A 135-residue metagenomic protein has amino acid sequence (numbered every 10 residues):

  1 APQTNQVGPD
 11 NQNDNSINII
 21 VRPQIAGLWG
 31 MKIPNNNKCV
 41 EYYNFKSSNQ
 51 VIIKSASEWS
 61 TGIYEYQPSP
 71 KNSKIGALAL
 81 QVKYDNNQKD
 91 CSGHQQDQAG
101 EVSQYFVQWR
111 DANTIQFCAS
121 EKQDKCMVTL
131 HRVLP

Functional and structural regions predicted by a protein language model:
A1-I17: N-terminal, intrinsically disordered, polar/charged segments of Gram-positive cell-envelope systems that serve as
P9, N15, K32, Q95-D97 (+1 more regions): Exposed acidic/polar residues on beta-strands and adjacent loops within beta-sheet cores, strongest in beta-propeller
Q12-G30: N-terminal helix-cap/turn-to-beta initiation motif at the start of protein domains
Q24-A26, Y43-V51, S69, Q108-T114: Short, solvent-exposed coil/turn segments at beta-strand boundaries
W29-E41: N-terminal domain-start interaction segment
G30, K46, S92, H131: Residue-level detector of conserved, well-ordered beta-strand and adjacent loop positions that form binding/recognition
N35-N37, S55-E121: Contiguous, well-ordered beta-strand patches that form the walls/edges of small beta-barrel/beta-sandwich domains
C126-P135: Short, low-complexity, Pro/Ser/Thr/Gly-rich segments in the mature regions of secreted, periplasmic
